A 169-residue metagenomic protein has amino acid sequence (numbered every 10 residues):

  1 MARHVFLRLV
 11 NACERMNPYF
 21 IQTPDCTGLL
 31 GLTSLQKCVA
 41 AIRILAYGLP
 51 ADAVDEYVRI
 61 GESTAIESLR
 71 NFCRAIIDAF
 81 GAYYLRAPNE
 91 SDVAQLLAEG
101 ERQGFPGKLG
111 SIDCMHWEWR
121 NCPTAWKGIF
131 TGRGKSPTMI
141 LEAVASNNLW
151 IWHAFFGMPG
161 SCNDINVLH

Functional and structural regions predicted by a protein language model:
M1-L30: Basic, low-complexity segments
A2, A40, V54: Short alpha-helical segments in extracytoplasmic peptidoglycan/chitin-binding modules and envelope-associated proteins
R8-L9, A40, L96: A structural signal for short hydrophobic/aromatic patches embedded in well-ordered alpha helices
N17-I21, A46-D55: Surface-exposed beta-strand-to-loop junctions that form interaction patches on eukaryotic regulatory domains
D25-G31, A41-I42, F156: Short basic-aromatic helix/loop recognition motifs at nucleic-acid and histone-peptide binding interfaces
S34-A46: Short, amphipathic alpha-helical "recognition" segments used to contact nucleic acids or chromatin
A51-A53, Y57-H169: Short, well-ordered secondary-structure "scaffold" segments embedded in the functional core of diverse domains
